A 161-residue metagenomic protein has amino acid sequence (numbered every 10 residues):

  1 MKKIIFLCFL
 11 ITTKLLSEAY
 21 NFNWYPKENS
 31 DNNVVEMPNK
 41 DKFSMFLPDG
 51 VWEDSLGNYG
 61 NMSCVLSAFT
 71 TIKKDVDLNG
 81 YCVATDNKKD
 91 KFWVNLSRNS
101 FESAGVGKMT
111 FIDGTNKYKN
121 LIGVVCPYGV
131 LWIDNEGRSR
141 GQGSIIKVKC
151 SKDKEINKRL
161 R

Functional and structural regions predicted by a protein language model:
I4-T12: Sec-dependent N-terminal signal peptides
E18-R161: Beta-strand-enriched cores of mature, soluble protein domains
